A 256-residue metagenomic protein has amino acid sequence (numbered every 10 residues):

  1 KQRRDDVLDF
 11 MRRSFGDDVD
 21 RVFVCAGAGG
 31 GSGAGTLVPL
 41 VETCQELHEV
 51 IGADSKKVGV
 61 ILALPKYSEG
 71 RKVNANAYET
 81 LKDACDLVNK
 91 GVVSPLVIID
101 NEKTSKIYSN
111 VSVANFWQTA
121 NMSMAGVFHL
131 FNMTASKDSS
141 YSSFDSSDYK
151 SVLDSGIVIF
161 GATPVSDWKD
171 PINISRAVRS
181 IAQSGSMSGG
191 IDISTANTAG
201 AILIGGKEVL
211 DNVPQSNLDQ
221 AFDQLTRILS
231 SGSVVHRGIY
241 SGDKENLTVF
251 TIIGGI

Functional and structural regions predicted by a protein language model:
K1-I256: Tubulin/FtsZ superfamily GTPase core signature
